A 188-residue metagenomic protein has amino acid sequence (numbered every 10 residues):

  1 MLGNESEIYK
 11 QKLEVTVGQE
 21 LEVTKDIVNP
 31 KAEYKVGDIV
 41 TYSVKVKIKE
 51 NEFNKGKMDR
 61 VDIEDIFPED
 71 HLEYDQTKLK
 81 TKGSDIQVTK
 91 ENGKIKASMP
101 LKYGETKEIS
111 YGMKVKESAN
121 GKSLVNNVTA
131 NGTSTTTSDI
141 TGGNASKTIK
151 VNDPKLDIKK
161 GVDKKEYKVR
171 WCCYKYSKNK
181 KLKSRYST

Functional and structural regions predicted by a protein language model:
M1-T188: Exported/extracytosolic protein signature
